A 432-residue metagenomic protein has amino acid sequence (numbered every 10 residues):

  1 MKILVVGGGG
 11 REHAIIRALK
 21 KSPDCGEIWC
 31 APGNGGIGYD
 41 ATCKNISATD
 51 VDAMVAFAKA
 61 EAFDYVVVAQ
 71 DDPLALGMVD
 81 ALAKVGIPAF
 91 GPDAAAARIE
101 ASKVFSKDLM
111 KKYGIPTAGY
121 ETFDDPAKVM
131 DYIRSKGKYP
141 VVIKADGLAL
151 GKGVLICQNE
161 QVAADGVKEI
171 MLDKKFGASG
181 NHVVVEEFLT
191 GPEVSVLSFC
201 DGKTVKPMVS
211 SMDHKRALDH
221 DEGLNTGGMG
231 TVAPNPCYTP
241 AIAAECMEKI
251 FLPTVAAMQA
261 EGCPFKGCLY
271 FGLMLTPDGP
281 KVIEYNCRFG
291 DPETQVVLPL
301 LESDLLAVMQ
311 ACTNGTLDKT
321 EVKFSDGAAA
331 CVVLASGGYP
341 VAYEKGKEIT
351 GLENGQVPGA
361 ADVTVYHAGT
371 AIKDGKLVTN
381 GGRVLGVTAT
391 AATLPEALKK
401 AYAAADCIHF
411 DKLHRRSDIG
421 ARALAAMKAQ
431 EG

Functional and structural regions predicted by a protein language model:
M1-A94: ATP-binding N-terminal substructure of ATP-dependent carboxylate-amine bond-forming enzymes
C43-D50, E121-D125, C157: Short acidic-hydrophobic, aromatic-tinged amphipathic segments that line or gate anion-handling sites
F90-G153: A conserved helix-loop-beta module that forms one wall/lid of the active-site cleft in ATP-utilizing catalytic domains
G153-T294: Internal nucleotide-binding/catalytic subdomain
M247-L269, N286-A360: Active-site "cap" helix and flanking loop/linker of ATP-utilizing ligase/carboxylase catalytic domains
K345-G386: Generic long, charged, amphipathic alpha-helical segments
A371-D374, V378-G432: Generic C-terminus detector
